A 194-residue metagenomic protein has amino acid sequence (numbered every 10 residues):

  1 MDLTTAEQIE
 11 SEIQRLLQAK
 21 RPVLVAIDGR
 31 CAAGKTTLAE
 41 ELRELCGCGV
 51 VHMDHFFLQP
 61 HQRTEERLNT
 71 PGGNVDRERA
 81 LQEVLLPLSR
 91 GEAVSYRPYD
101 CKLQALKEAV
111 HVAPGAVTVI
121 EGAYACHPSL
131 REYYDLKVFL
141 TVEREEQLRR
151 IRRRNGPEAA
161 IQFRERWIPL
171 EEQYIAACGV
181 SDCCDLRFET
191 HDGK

Functional and structural regions predicted by a protein language model:
M1-V25: Extreme N-terminal, non-catalytic leader segments that precede Walker-type/kinase nucleotide-binding cores
A32: Walker A (P-loop) phosphate-binding loop of P-loop NTPases
K35: Conserved lysine of the Walker
L38: Hydrophobic positions on the alpha1 helix immediately C-terminal to the Walker A/P-loop
C46-H61: Short beta-strand-centered segment that lines the nucleotide-binding/catalytic pocket of NTP-utilizing
G49, Q62-A105, V117: Conserved nucleotide-sensing/catalytic segment adjacent to the nucleotide-binding pocket in NTP-handling enzymes
A105, A109, H127, P157-K194: Small-molecule kinase domains that catalyze NTP-dependent phosphoryl transfer to phosphate-bearing small molecules
A105-R154: ATP-dependent NMP and nucleoside kinases share a basic, alpha-helical "lid"
